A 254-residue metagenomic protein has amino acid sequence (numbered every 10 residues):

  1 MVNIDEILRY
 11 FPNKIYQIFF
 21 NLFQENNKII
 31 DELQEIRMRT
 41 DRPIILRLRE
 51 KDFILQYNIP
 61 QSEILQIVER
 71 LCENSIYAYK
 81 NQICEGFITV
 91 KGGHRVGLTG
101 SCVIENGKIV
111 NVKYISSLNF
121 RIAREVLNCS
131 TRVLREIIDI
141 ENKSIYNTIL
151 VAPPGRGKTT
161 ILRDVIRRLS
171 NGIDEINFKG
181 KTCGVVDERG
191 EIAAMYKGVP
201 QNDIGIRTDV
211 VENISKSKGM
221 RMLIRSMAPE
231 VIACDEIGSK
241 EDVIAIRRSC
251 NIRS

Functional and structural regions predicted by a protein language model:
M1-G92: N-terminal accessory targeting/assembly segments
R70, I76-S144: P-loop NTP-binding catalytic core
T148-L150: Hydrophobic anchor at the beta1->P-loop junction of P-loop NTPases
P154: The conserved Walker
K158: Conserved lysine of the Walker
I161, V165: Hydrophobic positions on the alpha1 helix immediately C-terminal to the Walker A/P-loop
S170-R221: P-loop NTPase switch/communication element
M227-S254: Conserved P-loop NTPase nucleotide-binding/switch module
